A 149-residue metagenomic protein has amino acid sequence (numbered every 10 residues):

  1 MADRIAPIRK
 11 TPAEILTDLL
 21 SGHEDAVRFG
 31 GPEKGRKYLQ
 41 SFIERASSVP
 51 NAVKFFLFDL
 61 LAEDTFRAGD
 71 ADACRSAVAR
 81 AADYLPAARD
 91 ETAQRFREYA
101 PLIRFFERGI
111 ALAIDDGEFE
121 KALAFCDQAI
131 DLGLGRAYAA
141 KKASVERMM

Functional and structural regions predicted by a protein language model:
M1-I15, G30-K34, R45: Long, contiguous interaction/recruitment modules in multidomain scaffold/adaptor proteins
T11-E24, V49-G69, A79-A82, P86 (+1 more regions): Amphipathic alpha-helical repeat scaffolds of TPR domains
V27-S41, D70-R89: Helix-turn-helix repeat elements of alpha-solenoid scaffolds
R36, F55, R75, E120-L123 (+2 more regions): Conserved positions within tetratricopeptide repeat
F42-V49, A81-T92, C126-R136, M149: Alpha-helical junction/boundary sensor with strong preference for TPR arrays
V53, A73, Q94-R104, L134 (+1 more regions): Structural signature of alpha-solenoid helical repeat junctions
D64, L112, L132, S144-M149: TPR/TPR-like alpha-solenoid repeats
